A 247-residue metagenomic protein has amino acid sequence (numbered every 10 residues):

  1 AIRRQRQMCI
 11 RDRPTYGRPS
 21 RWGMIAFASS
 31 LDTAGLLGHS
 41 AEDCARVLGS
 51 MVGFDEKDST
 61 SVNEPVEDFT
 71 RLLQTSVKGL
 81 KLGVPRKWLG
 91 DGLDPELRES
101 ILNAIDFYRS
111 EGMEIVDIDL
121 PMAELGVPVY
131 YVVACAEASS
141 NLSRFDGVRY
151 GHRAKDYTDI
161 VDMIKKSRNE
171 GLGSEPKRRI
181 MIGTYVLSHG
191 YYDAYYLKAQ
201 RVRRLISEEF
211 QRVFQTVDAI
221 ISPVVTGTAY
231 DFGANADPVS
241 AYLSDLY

Functional and structural regions predicted by a protein language model:
A1-R6, I10: Single conserved hydrophobic/aromatic residue that forms the stacking wall/gate of nucleotide- or nucleobase-binding
R13-S100, V161-K166: A short helix-breaking turn/cap at a secondary-structure junction
E56-V62, S110-P121, Q211: Flexible, glycine/charged-enriched surface loops at secondary-structure junctions
P85, I118-P121, V224: Conserved beta-strand termini and adjacent loop/short-helix elements that scaffold enzyme active sites in alpha/beta
L102, F107-S110, E114-I115, A134-S140 (+3 more regions): Glycine-rich, small-residue loops and helix-cap segments that act as flexible hinges at active-site edges
M122-E124, A229: Positions that flank functional sites
E124-V133: N-terminal beta-loop-helix "entrance" segment that forms/cooperates in small-molecule cofactor or anionic ligand
